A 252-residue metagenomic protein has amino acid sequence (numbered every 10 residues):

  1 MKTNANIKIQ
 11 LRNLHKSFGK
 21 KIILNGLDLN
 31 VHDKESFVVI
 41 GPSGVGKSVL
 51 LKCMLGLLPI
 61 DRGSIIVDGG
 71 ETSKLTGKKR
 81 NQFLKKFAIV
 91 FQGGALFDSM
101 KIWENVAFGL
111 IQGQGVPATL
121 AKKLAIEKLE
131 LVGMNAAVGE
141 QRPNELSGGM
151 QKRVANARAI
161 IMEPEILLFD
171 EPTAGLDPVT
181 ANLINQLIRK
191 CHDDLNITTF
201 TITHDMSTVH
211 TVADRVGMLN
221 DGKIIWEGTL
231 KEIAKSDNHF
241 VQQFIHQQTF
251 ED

Functional and structural regions predicted by a protein language model:
L55: Helix-to-loop junction immediately C-terminal to a conserved catalytic motif
E71, T119-A137: Conserved ABC ATPase "signature" region
R142-L146, M150: Conserved ABC ATPase signature
E163: Conserved catalytic motifs of ABC-family nucleotide-binding domains
L167-D170: Catalytic Walker B motif of ABC-type/P-loop ATPase nucleotide-binding domains
P178-T180: Helix N-cap at the start of a conserved alpha-helix in ABC-type nucleotide-binding domains
